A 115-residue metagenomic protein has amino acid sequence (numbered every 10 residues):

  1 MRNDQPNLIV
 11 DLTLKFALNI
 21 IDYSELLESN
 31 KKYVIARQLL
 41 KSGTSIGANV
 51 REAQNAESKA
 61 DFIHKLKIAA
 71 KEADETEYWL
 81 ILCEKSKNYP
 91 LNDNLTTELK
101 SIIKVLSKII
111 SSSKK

Functional and structural regions predicted by a protein language model:
M1-E52, A56-K115: Short, C-terminally biased terminal segments at protein or domain edges
